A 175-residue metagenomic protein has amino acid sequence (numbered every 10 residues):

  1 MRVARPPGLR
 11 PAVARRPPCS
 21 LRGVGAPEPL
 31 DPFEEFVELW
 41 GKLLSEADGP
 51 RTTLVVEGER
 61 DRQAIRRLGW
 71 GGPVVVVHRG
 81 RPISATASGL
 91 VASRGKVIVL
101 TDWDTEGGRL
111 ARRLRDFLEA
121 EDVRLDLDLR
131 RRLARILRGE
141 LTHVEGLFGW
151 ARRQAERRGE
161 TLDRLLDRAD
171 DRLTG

Functional and structural regions predicted by a protein language model:
R2-G25, R67-L68, V77-G175: TOPRIM fold recognition
G8, A12-T53: A short, flexible N-terminal coil/short beta segment enriched in small residues
F36-W40, G58, I83-S84: Amphipathic coiled-coil/heptad-repeat helices and related helical stalk/stem segments that mediate oligomerization
L43-S45, Q63, T86-G89: Short, flexible, glycine/charge-rich loop motifs used to bind or transfer phosphoryl groups or to couple energy/partner
D48-L54, G72-P73, K96-V97: Short active-site oxyanion
G58-E59, W103: Helix N-cap/beta->alpha junction signal
E59-R60, R109: Short, well-structured alpha-helical interface segments that form or flank functional binding sites
R60-L68: Short, charged N-terminal beta->alpha structural module
